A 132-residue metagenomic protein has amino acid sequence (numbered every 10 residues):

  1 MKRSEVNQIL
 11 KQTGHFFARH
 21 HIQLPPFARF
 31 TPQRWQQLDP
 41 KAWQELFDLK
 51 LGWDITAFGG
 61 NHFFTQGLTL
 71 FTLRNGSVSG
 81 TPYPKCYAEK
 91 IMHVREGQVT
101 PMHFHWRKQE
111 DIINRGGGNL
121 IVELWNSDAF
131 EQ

Functional and structural regions predicted by a protein language model:
M1-Y87: A short, N-terminal "cap"/entry segment at the start of jelly-roll beta-barrel domains of the cupin/DSBH fold
S79-A88, V99-G116: A short beta-loop-beta micro-motif enriched in histidine and acidic residues
I91: Short, conserved active-site entrance elements at the starts or edges of catalytic domains
R95-E96, K108-E110, N114-Q132: Glycine- and acidic-residue-biased ligand/ion/polar-headgroup-sensing regions
